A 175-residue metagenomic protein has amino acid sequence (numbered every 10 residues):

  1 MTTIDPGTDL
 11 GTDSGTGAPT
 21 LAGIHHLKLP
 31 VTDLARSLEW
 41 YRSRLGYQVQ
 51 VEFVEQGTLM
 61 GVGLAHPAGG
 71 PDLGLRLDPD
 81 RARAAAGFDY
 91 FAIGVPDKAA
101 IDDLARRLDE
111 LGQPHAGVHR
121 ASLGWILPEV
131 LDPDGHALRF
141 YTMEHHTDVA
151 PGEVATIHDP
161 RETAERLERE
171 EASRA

Functional and structural regions predicted by a protein language model:
T2-T20, E52, A105-A175: Vicinal oxygen chelate
S14-T16, R76-R81: Short beta-strand/turn micro-motifs at beta-sheet edges
P19-L21, P30-D72: Core segments of cupin and vicinal oxygen chelate
G23-T32, V62-A65, R81-R107, I126-L131 (+1 more regions): Vicinal oxygen chelate
S37, Y41, F91, L108: Hydrophobic pocket/interface hotspot
V54-E55, D80-R81, R120: Short polar/acidic secondary-structure junctions
E55, A65, D78, Y141-M143: Residue-level structural signal for beta-strand termini and adjacent loop
Q56-T58, A82, E144-T147: Flexible, glycine-rich phosphate/dinucleotide-binding loops and adjacent beta-alpha linkers at cofactor/substrate
